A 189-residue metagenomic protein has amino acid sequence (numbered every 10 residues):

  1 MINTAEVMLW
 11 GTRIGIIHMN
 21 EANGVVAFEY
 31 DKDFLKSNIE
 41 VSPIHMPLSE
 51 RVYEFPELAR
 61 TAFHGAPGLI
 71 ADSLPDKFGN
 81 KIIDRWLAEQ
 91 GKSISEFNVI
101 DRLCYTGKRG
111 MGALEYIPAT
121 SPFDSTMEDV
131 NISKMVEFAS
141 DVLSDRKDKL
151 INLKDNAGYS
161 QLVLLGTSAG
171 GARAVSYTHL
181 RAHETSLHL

Functional and structural regions predicted by a protein language model:
M1-L189: Phosphate/dinucleotide-binding and metal-coordinating scaffold of catalytic cores in nucleotide-dependent enzymes
